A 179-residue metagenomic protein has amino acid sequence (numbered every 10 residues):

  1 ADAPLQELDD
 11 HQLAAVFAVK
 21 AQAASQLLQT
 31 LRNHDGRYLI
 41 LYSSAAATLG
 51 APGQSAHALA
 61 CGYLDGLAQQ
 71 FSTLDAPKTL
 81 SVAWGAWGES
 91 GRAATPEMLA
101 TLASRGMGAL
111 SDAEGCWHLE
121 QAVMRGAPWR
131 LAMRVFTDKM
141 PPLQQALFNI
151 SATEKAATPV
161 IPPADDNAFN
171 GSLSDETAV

Functional and structural regions predicted by a protein language model:
A1-V179: 4′-phosphopantetheine-dependent carrier domains
